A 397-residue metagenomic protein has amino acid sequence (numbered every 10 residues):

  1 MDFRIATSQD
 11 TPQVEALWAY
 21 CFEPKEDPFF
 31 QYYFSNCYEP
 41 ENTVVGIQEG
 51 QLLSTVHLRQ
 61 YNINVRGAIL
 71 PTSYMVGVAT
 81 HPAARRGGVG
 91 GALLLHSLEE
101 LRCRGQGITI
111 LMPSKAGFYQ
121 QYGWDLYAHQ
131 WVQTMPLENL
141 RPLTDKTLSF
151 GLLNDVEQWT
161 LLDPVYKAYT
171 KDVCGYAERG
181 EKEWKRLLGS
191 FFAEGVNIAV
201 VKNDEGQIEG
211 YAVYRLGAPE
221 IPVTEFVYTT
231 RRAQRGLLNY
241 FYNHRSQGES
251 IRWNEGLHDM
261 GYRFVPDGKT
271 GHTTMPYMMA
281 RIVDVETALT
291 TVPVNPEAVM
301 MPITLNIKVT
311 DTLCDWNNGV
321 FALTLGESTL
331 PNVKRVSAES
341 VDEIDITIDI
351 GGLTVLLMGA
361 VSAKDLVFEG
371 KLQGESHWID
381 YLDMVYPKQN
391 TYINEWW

Functional and structural regions predicted by a protein language model:
M1-Q60, G67-Y74, R141-E183, G217-I221: Short amphipathic alpha-helix that is part of the acyltransferase structural core
A6, V78-T80, F226: Hydrophobic adenine-recognition pocket in adenosine-nucleotide-binding enzymes
P12, K146-W397: Intrinsically disordered, low-complexity, positively biased terminal segments
E41-V45, T55, G77, G195-V200 (+1 more regions): Short hydrophobic/aromatic beta-strand element in the GNAT-like acyltransferase core that lines or flanks the acyl-donor
I63, M112, D125-P142: Conserved catalytic-core motifs of GNAT/GCN5-like acyltransferases
A84-H96, R232-G236: Conserved acetyl-CoA pyrophosphate-binding loop and the N-cap/start of the following alpha-helix in GNAT-like
L94, E99-P113, S246-G256: Conserved GNAT acetyl-CoA-binding A-motif
C103-G107, P113-W131, G236, H258-T274: Conserved active-site alpha-helix within GNAT-family acetyltransferase domains
